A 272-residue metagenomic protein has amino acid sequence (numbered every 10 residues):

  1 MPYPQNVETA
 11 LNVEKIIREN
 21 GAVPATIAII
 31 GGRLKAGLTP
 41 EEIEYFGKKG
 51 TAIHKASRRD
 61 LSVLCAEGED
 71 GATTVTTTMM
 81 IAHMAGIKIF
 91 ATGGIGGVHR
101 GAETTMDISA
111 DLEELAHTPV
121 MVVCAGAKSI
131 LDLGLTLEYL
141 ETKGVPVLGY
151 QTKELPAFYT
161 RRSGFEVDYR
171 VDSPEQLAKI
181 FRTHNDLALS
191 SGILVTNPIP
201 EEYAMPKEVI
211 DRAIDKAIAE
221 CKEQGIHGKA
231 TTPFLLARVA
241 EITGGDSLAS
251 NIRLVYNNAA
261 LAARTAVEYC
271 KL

Functional and structural regions predicted by a protein language model:
M1-C65, D186-E202: Glycine-rich nucleotide/cofactor/substrate-binding loop typically near the N-terminus or early in the first domain
P2-N12, E41-K49, G97-A116, Y139: A glycine- and small-aliphatic-rich helix-loop capping segment at beta-alpha/alpha-beta transitions that lines
R18-N20, A56, I81-M84, I89-A91 (+5 more regions): Solvent-exposed alpha-helices and their adjacent loops that cap or buttress functional pockets in soluble metabolic
P24-I29, G71, I89-G94, R100 (+4 more regions): General beta-strand structural signal in soluble alpha/beta enzymes
G31-R33, G96, G126, Q151-P156 (+1 more regions): Glycine-rich beta-alpha junction loops
A72-V75, E103-A116, V120-E141, P174-K179: Active-site glycine-rich loop that binds ribose-phosphate moieties when present
R161-D186: Anionic-ligand binding region
S191-N257: A C-terminal functional module that forms or caps the active site or interfaces directly with catalytic machinery
